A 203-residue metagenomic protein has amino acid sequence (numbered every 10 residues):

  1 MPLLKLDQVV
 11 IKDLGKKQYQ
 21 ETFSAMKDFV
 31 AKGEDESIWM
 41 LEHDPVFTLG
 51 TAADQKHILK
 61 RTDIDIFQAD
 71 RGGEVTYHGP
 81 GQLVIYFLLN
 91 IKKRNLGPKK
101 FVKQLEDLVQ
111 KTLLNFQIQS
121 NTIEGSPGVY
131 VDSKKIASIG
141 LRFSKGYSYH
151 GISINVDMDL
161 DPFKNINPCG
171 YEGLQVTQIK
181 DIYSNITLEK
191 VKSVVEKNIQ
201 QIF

Functional and structural regions predicted by a protein language model:
M1-I136, N185-E189: N-terminal lobe of the biotin/lipoate ligase/transferase fold
G73-G79, D159-I166: Short, functional N-terminal and low-complexity linear motifs
S120-I123, H150, D161-I166: Short conserved catalytic/interaction loops centered on acidic-Pro-aromatic/His motifs
G140: Conserved, well-ordered active-site substructure
F143-S144: A general nucleic-acid interaction/assembly signal
Y147-N155: Conserved phosphate/anionic-ligand binding catalytic regions in large, soluble enzymes, centered on
L160-F203: C-terminal accessory segment of soluble enzyme catalytic cores
